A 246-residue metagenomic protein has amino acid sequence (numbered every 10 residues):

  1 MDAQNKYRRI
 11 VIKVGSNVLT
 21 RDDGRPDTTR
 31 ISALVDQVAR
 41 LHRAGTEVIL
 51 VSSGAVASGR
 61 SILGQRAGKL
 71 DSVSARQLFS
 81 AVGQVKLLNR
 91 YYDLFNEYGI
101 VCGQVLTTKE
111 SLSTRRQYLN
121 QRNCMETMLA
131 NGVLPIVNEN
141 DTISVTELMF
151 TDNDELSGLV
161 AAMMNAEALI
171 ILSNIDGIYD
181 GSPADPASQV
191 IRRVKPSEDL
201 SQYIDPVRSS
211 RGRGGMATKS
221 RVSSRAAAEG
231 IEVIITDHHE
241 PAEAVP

Functional and structural regions predicted by a protein language model:
M1-A227, H239: Nucleotide/pyrophosphate-binding catalytic subdomain
G230: Substrate-binding and catalytic surfaces of secreted/luminal carbohydrate-active proteins
E240-P246: RNA substrate-recognition surfaces in RNA-acting enzymes
